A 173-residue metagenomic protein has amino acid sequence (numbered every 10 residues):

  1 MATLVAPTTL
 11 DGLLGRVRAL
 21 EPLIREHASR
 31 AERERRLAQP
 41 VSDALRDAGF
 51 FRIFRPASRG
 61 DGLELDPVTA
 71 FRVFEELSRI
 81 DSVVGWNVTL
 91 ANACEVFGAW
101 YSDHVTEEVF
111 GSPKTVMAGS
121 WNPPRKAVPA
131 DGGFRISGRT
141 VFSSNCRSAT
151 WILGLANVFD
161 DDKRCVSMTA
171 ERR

Functional and structural regions predicted by a protein language model:
M1-G15: Basic/polar N-terminal segments that are highly enriched at the extreme N-terminus, encompassing both cleavable
L13-R16, L20, L37, V41 (+1 more regions): General structural feature for long, well-ordered alpha-helical segments within catalytic domains of soluble enzymes
L20-A28: N-terminal capping segment at the start of a domain
Q39-D47, F51-A149, D160-S167: Glycine-rich flavin
L155: Glycine-rich anion/phosphate-binding loop at the beta-strand->alpha-helix junction
T169-R173: Conserved, charge-rich beta-strand/loop surface module that forms ligand/interface-binding patches within domains
